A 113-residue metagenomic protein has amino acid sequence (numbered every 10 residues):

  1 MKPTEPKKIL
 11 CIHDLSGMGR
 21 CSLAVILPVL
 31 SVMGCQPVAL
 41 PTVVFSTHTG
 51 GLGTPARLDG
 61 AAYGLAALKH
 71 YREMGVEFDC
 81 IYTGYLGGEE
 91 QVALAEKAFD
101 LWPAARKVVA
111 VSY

Functional and structural regions predicted by a protein language model:
P3-Y113: Ribokinase/PfkB-type carbohydrate-kinase core domain
